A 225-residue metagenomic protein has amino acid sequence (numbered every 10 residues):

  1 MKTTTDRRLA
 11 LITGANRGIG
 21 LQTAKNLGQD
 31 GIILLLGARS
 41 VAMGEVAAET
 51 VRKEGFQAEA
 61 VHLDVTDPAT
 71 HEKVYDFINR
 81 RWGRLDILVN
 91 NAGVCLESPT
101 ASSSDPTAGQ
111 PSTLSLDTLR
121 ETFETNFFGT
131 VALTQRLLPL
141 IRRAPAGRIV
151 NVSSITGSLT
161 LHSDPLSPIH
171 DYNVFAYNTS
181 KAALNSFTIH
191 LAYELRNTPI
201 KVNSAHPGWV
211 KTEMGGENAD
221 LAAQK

Functional and structural regions predicted by a protein language model:
K2-L35: Canonical Rossmann dinucleotide-binding motif of NAD(H)/NADP(H)-dependent dehydrogenases/reductases, specifically
I12-T13, N90-N91, R148-S154, K201-H206: Structural signature of the Rossmann-like NAD(P)-dependent dehydrogenase/reductase core
D30-V46: Conserved glycine-rich Rossmann-like NAD(P)H-binding loop of the short-chain dehydrogenase/reductase
V41, H62-V74, L116: The beta1-alpha1 cofactor-binding region of Rossmann-like NAD(H)/NADP(H)-dependent oxidoreductases
E54-Q57, F77-N90, L96-A101, S115: A glycine-rich helix->loop->beta "capping" turn within Rossmann-like NAD(P)(H)-dependent oxidoreductase domains
V94-F123, R142-R196, G216: Catalytic loop of short-chain dehydrogenase/reductase
A182, N197, S204, T212 (+1 more regions): C-terminal helical subdomain
